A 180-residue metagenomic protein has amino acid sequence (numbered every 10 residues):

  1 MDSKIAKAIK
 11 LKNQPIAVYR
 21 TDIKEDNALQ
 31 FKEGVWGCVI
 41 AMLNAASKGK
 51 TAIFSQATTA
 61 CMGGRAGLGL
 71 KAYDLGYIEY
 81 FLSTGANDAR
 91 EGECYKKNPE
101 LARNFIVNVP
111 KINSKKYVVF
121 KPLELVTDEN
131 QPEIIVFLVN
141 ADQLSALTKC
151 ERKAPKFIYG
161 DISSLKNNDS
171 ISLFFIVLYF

Functional and structural regions predicted by a protein language model:
D2-F180: Acidic, serine/proline-rich low-complexity intrinsically disordered regions
